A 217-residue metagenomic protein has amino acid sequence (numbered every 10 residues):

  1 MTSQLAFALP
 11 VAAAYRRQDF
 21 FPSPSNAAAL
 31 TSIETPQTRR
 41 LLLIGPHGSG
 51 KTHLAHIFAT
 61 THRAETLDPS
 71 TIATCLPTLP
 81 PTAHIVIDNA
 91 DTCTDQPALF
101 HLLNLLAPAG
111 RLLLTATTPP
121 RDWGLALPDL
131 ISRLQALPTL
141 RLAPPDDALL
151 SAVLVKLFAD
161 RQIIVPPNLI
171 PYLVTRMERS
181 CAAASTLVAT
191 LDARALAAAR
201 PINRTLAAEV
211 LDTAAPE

Functional and structural regions predicted by a protein language model:
L5-A27: Dynamic helix-loop-helix/coil hinge segments at AAA+ ATPase domain boundaries and subdomain interfaces
T38-A55: Walker A/P-loop nucleotide-binding motif
A59-S70: Post-Walker A helix-loop "phosphate-sensing" segment adjacent to the P-loop in P-loop NTPases
C75-A98, R111-T118: Conserved P-loop NTPase "ATPase switch" module shared by AAA+ and STAND
R121-Q135: Short regulatory helix/loop adjacent to the ATP-binding pocket of P-loop NTPases
L137-L149: Conserved AAA+ ATPase "SRH/arginine-finger" region at the nucleotide-binding site
P171-T175, A182-L196: C-terminal helical "lid" of AAA+/P-loop NTPase domains
A195-D212: Conserved C-terminal helix/linker of AAA+ ATPases
